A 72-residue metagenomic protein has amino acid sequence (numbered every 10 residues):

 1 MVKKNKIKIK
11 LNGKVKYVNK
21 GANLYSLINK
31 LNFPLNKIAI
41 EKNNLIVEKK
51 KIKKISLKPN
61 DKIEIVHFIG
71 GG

Functional and structural regions predicted by a protein language model:
M1-G71: Ubiquitin-like/PB1-type beta-grasp interaction modules and other compact soluble beta-rich domains
